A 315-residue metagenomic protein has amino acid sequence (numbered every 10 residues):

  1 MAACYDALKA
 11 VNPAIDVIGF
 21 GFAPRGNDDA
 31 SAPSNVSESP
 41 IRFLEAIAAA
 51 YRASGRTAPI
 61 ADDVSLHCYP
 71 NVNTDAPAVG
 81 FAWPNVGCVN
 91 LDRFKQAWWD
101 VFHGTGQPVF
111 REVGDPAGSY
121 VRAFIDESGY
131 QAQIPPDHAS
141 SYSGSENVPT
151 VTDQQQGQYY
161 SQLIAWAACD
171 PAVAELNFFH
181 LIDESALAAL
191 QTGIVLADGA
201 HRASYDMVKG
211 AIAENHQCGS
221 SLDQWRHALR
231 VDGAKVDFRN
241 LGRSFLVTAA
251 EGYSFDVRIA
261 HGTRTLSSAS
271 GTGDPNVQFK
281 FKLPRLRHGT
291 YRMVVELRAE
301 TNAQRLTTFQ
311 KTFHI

Functional and structural regions predicted by a protein language model:
M1-T150: Noncatalytic carbohydrate-binding groove/subsite architecture in carbohydrate-active enzymes
Q133-R239: Aromatic-rich peripheral "rim/lid" segments of glycoside hydrolase catalytic domains that contact and position glycan
L241-F245: Structural beta-strand segments of beta-rich domains
A249-S254: Short proline/glycine-enriched turn/loop motifs at strand-loop junctions of beta-rich domains
G262-P275, K311: Solvent-exposed serine/threonine-rich low-complexity stretches and specific carbohydrate-binding patches
L283-G289: Surface-exposed, short loops/turns at beta-strand junctions within beta-sandwich domains
Y291-V295: A short tyrosine-centered beta-strand micro-motif
R298-Q304: Short, solvent-exposed loop/turn segments at the edges of extracellular beta-sandwich modules
